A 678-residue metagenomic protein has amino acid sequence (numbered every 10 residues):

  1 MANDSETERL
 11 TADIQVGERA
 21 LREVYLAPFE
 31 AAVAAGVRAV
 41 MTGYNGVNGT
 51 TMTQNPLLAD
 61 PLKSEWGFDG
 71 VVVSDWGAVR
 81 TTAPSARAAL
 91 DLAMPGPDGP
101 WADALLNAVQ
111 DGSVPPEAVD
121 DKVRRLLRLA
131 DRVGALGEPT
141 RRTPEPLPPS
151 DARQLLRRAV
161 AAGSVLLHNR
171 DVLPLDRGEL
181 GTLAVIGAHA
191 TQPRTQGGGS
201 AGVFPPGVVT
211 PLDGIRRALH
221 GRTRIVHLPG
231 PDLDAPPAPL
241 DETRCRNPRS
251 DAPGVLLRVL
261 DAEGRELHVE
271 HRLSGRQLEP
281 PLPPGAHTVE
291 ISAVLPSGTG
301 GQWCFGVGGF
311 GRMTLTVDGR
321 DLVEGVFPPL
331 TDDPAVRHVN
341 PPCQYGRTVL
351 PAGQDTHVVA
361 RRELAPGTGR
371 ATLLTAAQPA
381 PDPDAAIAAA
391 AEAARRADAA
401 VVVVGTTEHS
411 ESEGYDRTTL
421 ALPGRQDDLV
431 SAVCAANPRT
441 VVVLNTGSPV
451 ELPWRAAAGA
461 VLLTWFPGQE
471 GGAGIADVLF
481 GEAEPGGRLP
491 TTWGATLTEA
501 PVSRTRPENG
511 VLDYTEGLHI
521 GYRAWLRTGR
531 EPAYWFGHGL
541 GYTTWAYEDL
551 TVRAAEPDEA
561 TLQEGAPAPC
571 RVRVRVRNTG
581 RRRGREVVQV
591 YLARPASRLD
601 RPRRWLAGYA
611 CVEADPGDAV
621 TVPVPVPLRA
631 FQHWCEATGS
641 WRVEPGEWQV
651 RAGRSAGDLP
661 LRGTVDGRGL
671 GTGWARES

Functional and structural regions predicted by a protein language model:
M1-C635, S640-A656, G673-S678: Glycoside hydrolase catalytic-domain context in secreted enzymes
D658-R676: Short beta-strand elements
